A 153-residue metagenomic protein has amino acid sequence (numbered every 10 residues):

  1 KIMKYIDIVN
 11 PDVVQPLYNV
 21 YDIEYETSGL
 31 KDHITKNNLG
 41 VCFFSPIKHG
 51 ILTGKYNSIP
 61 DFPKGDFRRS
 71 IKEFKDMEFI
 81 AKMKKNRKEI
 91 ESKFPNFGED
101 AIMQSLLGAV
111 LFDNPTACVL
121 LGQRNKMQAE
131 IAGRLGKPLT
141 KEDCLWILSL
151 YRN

Functional and structural regions predicted by a protein language model:
K1-N153: Beta/alpha (TIM)-barrel catalytic core signal, keyed to glycine-rich beta->alpha loops juxtaposed to Asp/Glu that bind
